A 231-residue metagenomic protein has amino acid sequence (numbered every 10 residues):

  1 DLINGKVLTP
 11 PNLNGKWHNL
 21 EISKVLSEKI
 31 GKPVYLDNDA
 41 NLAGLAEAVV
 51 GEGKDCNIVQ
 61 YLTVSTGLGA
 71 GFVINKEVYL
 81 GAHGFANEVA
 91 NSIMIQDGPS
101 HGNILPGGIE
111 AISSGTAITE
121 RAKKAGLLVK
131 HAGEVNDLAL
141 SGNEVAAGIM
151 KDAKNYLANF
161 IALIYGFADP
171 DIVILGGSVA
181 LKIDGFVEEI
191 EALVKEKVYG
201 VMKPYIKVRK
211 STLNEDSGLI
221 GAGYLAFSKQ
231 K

Functional and structural regions predicted by a protein language model:
L2-K6, K24-K32, A46-N57, V78 (+1 more regions): ATP-binding/phosphotransfer module of carbohydrate and carboxylate kinases, centering on a glycine-rich
L8-G15: Short glycine-enriched, charge-decorated loop/helix-capping segments at active-site entrances that position
L20, F85-G98: A short, polar/charged loop-to-alpha-helix boundary motif
V34-N38: General beta-strand structural signal in soluble alpha/beta enzymes
D39, S65, A222: Active-site glycine-centered loops adjacent to acidic/histidine catalytic or metal-binding residues that shape
V59-T63, G69-G71: Short glycine-aspartate micro-motif
V64-T66, G177-S178: Short secondary-structure boundary segments
